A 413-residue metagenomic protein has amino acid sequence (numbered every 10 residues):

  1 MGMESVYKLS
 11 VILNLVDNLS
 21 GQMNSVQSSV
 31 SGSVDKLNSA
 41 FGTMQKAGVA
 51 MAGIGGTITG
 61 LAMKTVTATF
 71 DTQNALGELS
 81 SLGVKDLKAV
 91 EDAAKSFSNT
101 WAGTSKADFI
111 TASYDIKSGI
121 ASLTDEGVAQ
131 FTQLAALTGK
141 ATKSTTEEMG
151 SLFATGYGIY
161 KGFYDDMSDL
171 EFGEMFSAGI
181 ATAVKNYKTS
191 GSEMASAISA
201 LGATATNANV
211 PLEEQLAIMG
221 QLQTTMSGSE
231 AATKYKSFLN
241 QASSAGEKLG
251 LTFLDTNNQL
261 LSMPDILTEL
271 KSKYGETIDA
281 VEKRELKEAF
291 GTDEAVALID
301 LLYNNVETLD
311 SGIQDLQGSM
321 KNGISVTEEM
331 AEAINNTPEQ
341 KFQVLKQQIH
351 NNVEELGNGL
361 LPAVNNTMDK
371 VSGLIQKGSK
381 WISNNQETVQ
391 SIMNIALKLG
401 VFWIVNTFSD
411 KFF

Functional and structural regions predicted by a protein language model:
M1-F70, V364-F413: Low-complexity, glycine/alanine-rich, low-charge segments that are largely flexible
K8, I12, V16-M23, Q27-V34 (+30 more regions): Heptad-repeat coiled-coil alpha-helical rod/stalk segments, highlighting residues on one face of long amphipathic
L15, A50-T100, T111-I120, A129-A141 (+6 more regions): Small-residue helix-packing and pore-constriction motifs in hydrophobic alpha-helices
S122-L123, L399: Aromatic/His-enriched, Gly/Pro-containing loop or helix-boundary segments that lie immediately adjacent to catalytic
T189-S190, E387: Membrane-interfacial loop-to-helix junctions in multi-pass transporters
M226-S229, L260, E276, V281-E285 (+1 more regions): Hydrophobic, low-dielectric interface segments
S243, L254-E328, E332, N336 (+1 more regions): Functional cleft and adjacent loop/helix regions within the main domain that mediate ligand binding or catalysis
